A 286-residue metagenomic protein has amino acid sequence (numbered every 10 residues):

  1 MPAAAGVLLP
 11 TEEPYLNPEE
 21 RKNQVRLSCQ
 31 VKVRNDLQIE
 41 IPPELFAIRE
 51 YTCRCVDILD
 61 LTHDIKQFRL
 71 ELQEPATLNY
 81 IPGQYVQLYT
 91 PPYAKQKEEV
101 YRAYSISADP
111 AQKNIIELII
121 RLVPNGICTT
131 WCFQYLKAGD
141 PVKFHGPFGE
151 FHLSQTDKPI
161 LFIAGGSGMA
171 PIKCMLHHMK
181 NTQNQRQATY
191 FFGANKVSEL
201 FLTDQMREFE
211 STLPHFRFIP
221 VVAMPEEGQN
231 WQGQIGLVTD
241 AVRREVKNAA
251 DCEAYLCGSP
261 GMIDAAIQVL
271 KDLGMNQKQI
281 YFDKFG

Functional and structural regions predicted by a protein language model:
M1-A4, P42-E44, P91, P147: Short, surface-exposed secondary-structure boundary micro-motifs
M1-V25, Q187-G286: Reductase modules of NAD(P)H-dependent flavoproteins
E12-E71, A76: Fe-S ferredoxin-like electron-transfer domains and their immediately adjacent linker/connector regions across
L37, V86, V142-F144: Generic structural signal for buried aliphatic residues
I48-D140, A194-K196, V221-P225: Ferredoxin-reductase
G83, G168, S259: Short, conserved phosphate/pyrophosphate- and ester-handling motifs at nucleotide-, phospho-/glycolipid
H145-K158: A short, basic/flexible loop-to-alpha-helix module at the beginning of a structural domain
M169, K173-N181: Histidine-anchored nucleotide/phosphate-binding helix
